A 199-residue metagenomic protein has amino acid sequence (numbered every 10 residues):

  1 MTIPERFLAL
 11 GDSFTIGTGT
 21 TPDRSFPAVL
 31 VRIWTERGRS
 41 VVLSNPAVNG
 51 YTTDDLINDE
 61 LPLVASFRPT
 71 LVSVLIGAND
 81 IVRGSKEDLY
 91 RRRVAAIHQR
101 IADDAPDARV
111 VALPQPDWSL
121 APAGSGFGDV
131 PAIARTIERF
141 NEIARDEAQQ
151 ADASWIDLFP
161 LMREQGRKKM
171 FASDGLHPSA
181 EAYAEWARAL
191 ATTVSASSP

Functional and structural regions predicted by a protein language model:
M1-N49, D59-R68, A184: Serine-esterase "nucleophile elbow" of acetyl-processing enzymes
T15, T52-T53, T70, P114: Ser/Thr-centric signal marking residues that sit in or immediately flank functional binding/regulatory motifs
G17, T52-D55, D80-R83: Short active-site-adjacent helix-start/loop capping segments
E36, N58-P199: Alpha-helical cap/lid subdomain in secreted, periplasmic, or secretory-pathway luminal O-acyl-processing enzymes
V48-T53, A132-I133: Short, flexible loop segments at the rims of nucleotide/cofactor-binding pockets, characterized by
